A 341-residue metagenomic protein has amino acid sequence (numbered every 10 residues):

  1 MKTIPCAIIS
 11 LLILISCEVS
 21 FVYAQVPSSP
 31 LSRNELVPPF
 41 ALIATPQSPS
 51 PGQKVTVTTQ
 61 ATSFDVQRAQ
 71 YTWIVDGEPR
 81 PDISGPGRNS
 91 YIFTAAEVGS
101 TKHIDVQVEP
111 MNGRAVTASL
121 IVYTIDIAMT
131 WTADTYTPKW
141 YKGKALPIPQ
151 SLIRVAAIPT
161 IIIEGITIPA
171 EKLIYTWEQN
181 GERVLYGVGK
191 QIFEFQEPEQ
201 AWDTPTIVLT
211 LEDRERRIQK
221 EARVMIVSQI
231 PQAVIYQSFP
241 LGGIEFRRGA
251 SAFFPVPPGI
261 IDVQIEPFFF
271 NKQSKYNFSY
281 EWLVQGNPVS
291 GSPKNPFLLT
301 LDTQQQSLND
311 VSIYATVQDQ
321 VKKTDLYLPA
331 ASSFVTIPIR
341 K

Functional and structural regions predicted by a protein language model:
A24-S48, S119-P147, V224-P255, R340-K341: Short, compositionally biased P/S/T/A/G/V-rich stretches that sit at domain boundaries
P49-T58, L146-P159, A250-P267: Contiguous beta-strand segments within globular domains
T59-D65, A157-T167, Q264-K272: Acidic, Ser/Thr
D65-T72, T167-T176, Q273-E281: Solvent-exposed loop segments of extracellular immunoglobulin-like
I74-F93, Q179-F195, V284-T300: Surface-exposed, flexible coil segments in extracellular/virion-facing regions
S100-I104, D203-I207, I261, S307-A315: Exposed beta-strand face motif in extracellular beta-rich ectodomains
V108-P110, L211, A315-D319: Conserved structural position at the C-terminal beta-strand of extracellular beta-sandwich adhesion modules
G113-I125, R217-Q229, K322-I339: Edge beta-strands of extracellular beta-sandwich domains
